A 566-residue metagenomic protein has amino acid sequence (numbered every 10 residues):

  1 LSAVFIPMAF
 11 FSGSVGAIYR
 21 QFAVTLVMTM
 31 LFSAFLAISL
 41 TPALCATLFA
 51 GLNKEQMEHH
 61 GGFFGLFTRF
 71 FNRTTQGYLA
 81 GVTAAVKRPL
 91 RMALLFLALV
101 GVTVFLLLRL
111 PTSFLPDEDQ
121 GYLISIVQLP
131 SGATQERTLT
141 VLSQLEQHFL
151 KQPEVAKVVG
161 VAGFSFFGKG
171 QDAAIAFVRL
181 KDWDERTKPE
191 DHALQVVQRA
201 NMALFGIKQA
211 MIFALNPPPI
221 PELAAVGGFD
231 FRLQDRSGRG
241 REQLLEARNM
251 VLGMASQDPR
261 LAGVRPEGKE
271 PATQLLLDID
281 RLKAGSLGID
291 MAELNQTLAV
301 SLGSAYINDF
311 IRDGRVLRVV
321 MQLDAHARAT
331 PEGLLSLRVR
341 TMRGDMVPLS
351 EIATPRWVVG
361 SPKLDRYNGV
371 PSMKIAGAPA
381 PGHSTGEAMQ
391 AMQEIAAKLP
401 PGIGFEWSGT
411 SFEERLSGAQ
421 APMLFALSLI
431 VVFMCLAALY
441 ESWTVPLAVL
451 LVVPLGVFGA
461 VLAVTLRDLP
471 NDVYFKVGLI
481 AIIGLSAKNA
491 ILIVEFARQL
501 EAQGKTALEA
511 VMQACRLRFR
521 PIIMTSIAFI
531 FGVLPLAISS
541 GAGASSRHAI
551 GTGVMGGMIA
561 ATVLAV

Functional and structural regions predicted by a protein language model:
L1-F11, A17-F64, A176, L455 (+4 more regions): Transmembrane alpha-helices and their membrane-interface boundaries in multi-pass membrane transporters and channels
I6, F10, M28, L36 (+6 more regions): Hydrophobic transmembrane alpha-helices and their membrane-interface caps in long multi-pass transport proteins
A9, G13-G16, I38-T47, L108 (+5 more regions): Short helix-terminus and kink motifs of transmembrane alpha helices, predominantly at the cytoplasmic interface
A9-I18, A93-G132, E185-T187, A214 (+2 more regions): Transmembrane helices with small-residue packing motifs
V24, R415-V431, T552: N-terminal membrane-entry
G61-P116: Signature of alpha-helical transmembrane segments and their immediate interfacial
A93, R109, I124, R137-G160 (+5 more regions): Surface-exposed amphipathic alpha-helical segments in non-transmembrane regions that serve as interaction surfaces
